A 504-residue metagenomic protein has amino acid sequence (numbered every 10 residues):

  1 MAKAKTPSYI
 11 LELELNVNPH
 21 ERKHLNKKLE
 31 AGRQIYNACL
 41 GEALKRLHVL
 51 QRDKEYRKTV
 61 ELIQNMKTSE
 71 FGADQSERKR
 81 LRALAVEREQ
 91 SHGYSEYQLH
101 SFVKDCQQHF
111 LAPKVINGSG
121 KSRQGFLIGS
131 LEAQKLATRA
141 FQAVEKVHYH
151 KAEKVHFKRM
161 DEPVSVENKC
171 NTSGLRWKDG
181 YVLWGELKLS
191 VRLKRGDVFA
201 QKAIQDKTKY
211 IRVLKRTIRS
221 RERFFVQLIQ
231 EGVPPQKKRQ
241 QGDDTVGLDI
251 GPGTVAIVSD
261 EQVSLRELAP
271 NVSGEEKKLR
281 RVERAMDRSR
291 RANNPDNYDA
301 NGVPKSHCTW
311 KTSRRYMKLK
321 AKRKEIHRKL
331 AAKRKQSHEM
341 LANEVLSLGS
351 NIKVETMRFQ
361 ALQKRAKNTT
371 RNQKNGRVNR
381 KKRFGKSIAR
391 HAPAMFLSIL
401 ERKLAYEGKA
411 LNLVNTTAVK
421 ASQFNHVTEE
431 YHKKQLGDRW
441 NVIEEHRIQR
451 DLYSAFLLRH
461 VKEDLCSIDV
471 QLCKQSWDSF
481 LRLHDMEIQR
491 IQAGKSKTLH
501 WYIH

Functional and structural regions predicted by a protein language model:
A2-G129, N294, Y298, G302 (+6 more regions): Long, compositionally biased intrinsically disordered regions
T6-I10, R221-R223, D249: A general secondary-structure signal for short beta-strands and their flanking turns/coil in non-transmembrane regions
Y9-L15, L189-L193, R266-L268: Generic detection of short hydrophobic beta-strand segments and adjacent strand-loop junctions
H24, K28-A31, E132-L136, S337 (+2 more regions): Short amphipathic alpha-helical segments
G32, A85-R88, L136-V144, L279 (+2 more regions): Short amphipathic alpha-helical coiled-coil/interface segments
C39, K135-H148, L452-K462: Stable alpha-helical structural segments in soluble proteins, enriched in small hydrophobic residues
I63-R219, G385-R390, S398: Acidic carboxylate diad motif detector
F224-H504: Positively charged, helix-rich recognition surfaces that bind polyanionic ligands
